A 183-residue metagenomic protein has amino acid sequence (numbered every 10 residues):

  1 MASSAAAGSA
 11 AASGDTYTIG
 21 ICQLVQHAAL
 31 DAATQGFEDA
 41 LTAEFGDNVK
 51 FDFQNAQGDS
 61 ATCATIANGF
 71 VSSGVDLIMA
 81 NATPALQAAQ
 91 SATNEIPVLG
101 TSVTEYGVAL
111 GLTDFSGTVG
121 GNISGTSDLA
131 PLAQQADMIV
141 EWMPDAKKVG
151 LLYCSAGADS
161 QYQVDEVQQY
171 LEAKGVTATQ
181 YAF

Functional and structural regions predicted by a protein language model:
M1-T18, A43-G46, S72: Short, low-complexity disordered leader/linker segments with a strong preference for bacterial N-terminal type II
Y17-E38, E44, D52-C63, A156-S160: Extracytoplasmic "Venus flytrap"
I19, Q23, F37, S124-K174: An alpha-beta-alpha
L24, A56, T101-V103, D128 (+2 more regions): Cofactor-binding loop segments of dinucleotide-utilizing enzymes, especially the Rossmann-like FAD- and NAD(P)+-binding
A29-F37, T62-I66, N81-A85, A89 (+2 more regions): Stable alpha-helical elements in mature extracytoplasmic
E38, A43-C63, N122, Q168-F183: Short beta-strand elements in bilobed, periplasmic/extracellular small-molecule ligand-binding domains
D47, S73-L77, N94-P97, G121-N122 (+2 more regions): Loop/turn elements at helix/coil->beta-strand transitions in domains of secreted/extracellular proteins
N55-D114: Beta-alpha junction/loop-to-helix N-cap segments that form part of ligand/metal-binding clefts
